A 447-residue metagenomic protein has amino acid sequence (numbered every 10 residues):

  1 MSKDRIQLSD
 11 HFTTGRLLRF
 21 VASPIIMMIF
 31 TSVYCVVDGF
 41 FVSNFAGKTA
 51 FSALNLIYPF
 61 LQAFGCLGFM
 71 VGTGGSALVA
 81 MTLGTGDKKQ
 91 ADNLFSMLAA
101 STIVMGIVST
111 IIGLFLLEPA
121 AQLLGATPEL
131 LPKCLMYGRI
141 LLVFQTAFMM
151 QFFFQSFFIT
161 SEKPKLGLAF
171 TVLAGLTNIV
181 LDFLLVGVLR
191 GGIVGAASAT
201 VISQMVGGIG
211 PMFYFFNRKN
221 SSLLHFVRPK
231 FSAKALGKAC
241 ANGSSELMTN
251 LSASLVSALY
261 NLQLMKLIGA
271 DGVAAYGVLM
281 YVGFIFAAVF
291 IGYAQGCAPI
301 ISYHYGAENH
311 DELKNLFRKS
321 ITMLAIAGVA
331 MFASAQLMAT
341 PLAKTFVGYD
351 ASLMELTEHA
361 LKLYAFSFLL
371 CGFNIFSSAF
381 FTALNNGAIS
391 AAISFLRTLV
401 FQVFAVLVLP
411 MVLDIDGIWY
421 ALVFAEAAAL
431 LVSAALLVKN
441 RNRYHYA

Functional and structural regions predicted by a protein language model:
M1-P24, V79-F144, V188-S244, I301-S367 (+1 more regions): Short alpha-helical transmembrane segments in multi-pass integral membrane proteins
S9-A46, P59-G74, L78, I103-T110 (+4 more regions): N-terminal transmembrane alpha-helices
R19-D38, I140, A174, S203-G207 (+4 more regions): Transmembrane helical elements of multi-pass membrane transporters/channels
I26, F30, Y34, F64-G68 (+13 more regions): Residue-level hotspots within pore-lining transmembrane alpha-helices of multi-pass secondary transporters
V33-S52, A121-P128, L184-G191, L251-I285 (+3 more regions): Helix-terminus/linker motif at the lipid-water interface of multi-pass membrane proteins
F51-I111, F148-G167, A275-A333, L337-A339 (+1 more regions): Small-residue-rich hydrophobic transmembrane alpha-helices
A63-C66, T110, N178-F183, G208-M212 (+4 more regions): Hydrophobic transmembrane alpha-helices of multi-pass small-molecule transporters
I140-I159, G167-N178, A196-P211, I291-A294 (+4 more regions): Short runs within selected transmembrane alpha-helices of multi-pass transporters and secretion channels
